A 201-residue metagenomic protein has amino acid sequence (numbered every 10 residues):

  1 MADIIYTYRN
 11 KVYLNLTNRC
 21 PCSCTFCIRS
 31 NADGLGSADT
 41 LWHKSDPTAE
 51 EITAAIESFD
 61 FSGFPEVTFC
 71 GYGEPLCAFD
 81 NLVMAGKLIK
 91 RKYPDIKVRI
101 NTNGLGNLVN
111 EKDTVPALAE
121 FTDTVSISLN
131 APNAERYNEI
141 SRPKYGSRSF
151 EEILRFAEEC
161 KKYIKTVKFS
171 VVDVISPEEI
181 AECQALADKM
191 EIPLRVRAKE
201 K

Functional and structural regions predicted by a protein language model:
M1, T53-I56, E111-T114: A generic local structural motif
A2-T48: Canonical Radical SAM [4Fe-4S] cluster-binding loop centered on the CxxxCxxC motif and its immediate flanking residues
S30, C70, S128: Conserved residues at the C-terminal ends of beta-strands
N31-S37, G63-V67, N133-Y137: Short, basic/glycine-rich phosphate-binding loops at helix/coil junctions that contact nucleotide phosphates
T40-K44, E74, Y145: Pocket-edge positions in alpha/beta enzyme catalytic cores
T48-Y72: Short Fe-S-cluster ligation motifs
L76-K201: Conserved AdoMet/S-adenosylmethionine-binding subsite of the radical SAM
